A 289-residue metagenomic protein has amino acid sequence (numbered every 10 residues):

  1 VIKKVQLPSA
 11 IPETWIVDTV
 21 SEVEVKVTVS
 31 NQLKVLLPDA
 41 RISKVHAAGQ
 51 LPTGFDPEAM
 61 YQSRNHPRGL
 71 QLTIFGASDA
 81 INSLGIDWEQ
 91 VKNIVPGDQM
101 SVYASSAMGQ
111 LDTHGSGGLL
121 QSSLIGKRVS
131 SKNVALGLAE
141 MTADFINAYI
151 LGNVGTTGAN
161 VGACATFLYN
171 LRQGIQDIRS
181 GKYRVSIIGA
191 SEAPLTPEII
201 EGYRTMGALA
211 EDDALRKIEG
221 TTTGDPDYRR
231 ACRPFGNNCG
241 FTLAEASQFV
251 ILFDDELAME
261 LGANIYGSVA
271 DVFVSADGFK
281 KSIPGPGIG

Functional and structural regions predicted by a protein language model:
V1-S106, Q110-L111, N170-Q173: Conserved active-site "lid/cap" helical segment
V29-Q71, Q110-Q173, M206-L209, D213-T242: Conserved catalytic cysteine-centered active-site region of acyl-thioester-dependent Claisen-condensing enzymes
L72-I86, A139, A143, T157-E192 (+1 more regions): Active-site-proximal alpha-helical scaffold in enzymes
Q90-V102, T156-G162, S186-S191, N264-F273: Beta-strand segments within the central parallel beta-sheet cores of soluble alpha/beta enzyme folds
S106-G109, A190-L195, E256, D271-G278: Glycine-rich beta-alpha junction loops
T113-G117, L171, P197-G202, A263 (+1 more regions): Short acidic, glycine/serine/threonine-rich loops at helix termini
V185, G189, P194-T196, E201 (+1 more regions): Histidine/cysteine- and/or acidic
A214-G289: Condensing-enzyme catalytic core mediating Claisen C-C bond formation in acyl metabolism
